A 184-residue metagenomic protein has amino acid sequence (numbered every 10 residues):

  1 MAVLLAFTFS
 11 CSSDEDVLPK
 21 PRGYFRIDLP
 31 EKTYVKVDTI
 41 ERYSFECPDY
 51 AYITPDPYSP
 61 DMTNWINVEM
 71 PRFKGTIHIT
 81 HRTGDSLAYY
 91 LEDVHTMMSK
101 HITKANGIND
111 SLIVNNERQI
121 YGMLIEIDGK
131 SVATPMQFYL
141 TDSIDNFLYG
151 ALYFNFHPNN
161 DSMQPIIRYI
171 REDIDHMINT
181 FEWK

Functional and structural regions predicted by a protein language model:
F7-S10: C-terminal motif of bacterial Sec signal peptides marking the signal peptidase cleavage site
S12-P19: Bacterial lipoprotein signal-peptidase II cleavage site
P19-E41: Post-signal peptide N-terminal segment of mature Sec-exported envelope proteins
P30-V35, N64, E117-E126: Short, hydrophobic/aromatic-rich segments at coil-to-beta transitions
D38-T39, M62, S86, S111 (+2 more regions): Coil residues (strongly favoring Ser/Thr
I40-T96: Secretory pathway targeting signatures of secreted, lumenal, and periplasmic proteins
V94-Y149: Signature of long, low-cysteine stretches enriched in small and polar/charged residues
A151-K184: Surface-exposed amphipathic alpha-helical segments
